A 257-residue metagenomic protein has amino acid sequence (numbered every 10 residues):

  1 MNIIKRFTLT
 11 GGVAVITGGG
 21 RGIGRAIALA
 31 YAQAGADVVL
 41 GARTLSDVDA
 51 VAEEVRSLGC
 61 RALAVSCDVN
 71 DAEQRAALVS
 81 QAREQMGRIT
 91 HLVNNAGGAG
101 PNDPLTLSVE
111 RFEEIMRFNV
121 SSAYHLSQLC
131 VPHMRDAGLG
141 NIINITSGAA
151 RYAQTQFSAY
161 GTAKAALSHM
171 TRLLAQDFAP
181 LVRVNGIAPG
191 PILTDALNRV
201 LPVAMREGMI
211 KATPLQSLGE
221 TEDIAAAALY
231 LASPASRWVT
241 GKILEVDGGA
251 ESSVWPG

Functional and structural regions predicted by a protein language model:
N2-R6, Y152, L229, T240-G257: Short C-terminal tail/terminal secondary-structure segment of NAD(P)H-dependent dehydrogenase/reductase domains
V13, G20-G22: Conserved glycine-rich cofactor-binding loop
V93, A179-R183, V239-G241: Short, small/polar-rich loop/turn modules that mediate ligand/substrate recognition or access, typified
D103-P104, S108-E113, L197, M209: Substrate-binding pocket helix/loop in short-chain dehydrogenase/reductase
S127, A163, T171: Active-site helix of classical SDR
P132, A175-P180, R237: Alpha-helical segment proximal to the catalytic Tyr-Lys
S147: Residue(s) in the substrate-gating loop at a strand-loop-helix junction that position the organic substrate next
